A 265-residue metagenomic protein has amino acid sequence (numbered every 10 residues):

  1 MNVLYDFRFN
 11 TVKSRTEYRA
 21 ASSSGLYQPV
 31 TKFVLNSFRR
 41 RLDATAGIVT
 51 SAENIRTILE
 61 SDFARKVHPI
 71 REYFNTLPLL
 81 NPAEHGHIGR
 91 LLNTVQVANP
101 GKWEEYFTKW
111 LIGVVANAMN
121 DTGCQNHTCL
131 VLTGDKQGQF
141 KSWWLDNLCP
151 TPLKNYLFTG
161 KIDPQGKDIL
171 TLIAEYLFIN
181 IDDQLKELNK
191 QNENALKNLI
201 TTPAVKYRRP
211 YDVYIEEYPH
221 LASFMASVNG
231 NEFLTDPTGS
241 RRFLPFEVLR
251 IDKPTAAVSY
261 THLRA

Functional and structural regions predicted by a protein language model:
M1-G86, R90, G101-E105: N-terminal nucleic-acid engagement/recognition segments and initiation subdomains in replication, restriction
S61-A174, F178: P-loop NTPase catalytic core of nucleic-acid-dependent motor ATPases
I169-A174, R209-S227: AAA+/SF3 P-loop NTPase mechanochemical coupling elements
F178-I200, D236-G239: Conserved AAA+/SF3 P-loop NTPase catalytic/coupling segment centered on the Walker-B
D183, L221-N231, V248-L249: A short beta-strand-to-loop transition that corresponds to the Sensor-1 phosphate-sensing loop of AAA+ P-loop ATPases
N194-V213: Conserved catalytic/switch belt of AAA+ P-loop NTPases
T235-D252: A short helix-turn-beta junction within AAA+ P-loop NTPase domains corresponding to the substrate/partner-engaging
T261-A265: Conserved small/polar residues in nucleotide/adenosyl-binding loops
